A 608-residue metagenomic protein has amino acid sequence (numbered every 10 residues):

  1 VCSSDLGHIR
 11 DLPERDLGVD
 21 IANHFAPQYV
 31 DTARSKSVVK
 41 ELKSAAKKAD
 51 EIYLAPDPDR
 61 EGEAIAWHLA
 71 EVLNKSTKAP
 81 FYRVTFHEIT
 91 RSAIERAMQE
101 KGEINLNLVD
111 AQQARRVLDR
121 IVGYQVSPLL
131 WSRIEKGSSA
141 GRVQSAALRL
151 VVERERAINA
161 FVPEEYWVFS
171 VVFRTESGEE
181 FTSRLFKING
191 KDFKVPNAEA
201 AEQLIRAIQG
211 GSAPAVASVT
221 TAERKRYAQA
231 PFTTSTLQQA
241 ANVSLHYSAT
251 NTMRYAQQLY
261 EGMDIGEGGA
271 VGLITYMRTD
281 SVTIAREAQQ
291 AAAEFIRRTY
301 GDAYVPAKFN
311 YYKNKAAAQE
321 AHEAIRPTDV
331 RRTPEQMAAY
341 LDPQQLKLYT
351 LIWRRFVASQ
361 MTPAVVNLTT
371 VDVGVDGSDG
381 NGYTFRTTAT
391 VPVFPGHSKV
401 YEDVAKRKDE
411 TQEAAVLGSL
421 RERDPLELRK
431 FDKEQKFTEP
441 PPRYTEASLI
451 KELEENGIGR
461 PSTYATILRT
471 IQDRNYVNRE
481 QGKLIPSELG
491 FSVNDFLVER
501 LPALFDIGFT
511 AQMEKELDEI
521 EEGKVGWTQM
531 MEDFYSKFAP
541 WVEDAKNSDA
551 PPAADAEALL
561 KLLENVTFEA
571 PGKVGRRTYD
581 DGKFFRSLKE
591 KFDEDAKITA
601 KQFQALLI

Functional and structural regions predicted by a protein language model:
V1-R116, F186, P196-E199, A405 (+2 more regions): Intrinsically disordered, low-complexity regulatory segments
L6-D11, P58-G62, H87-S92, F173-S177 (+4 more regions): Conserved nucleotide-binding/hydrolysis micro-motifs of P-loop NTPases
G7-D31, A140-E261, A292-A307, N314-A316 (+2 more regions): Long, highly charged, low-complexity internal segments
E41, A45, A64-V72, A93-A97 (+10 more regions): Alpha-helical scaffold elements adjacent to nucleotide-binding pockets in ATP/GTP-utilizing enzyme cores
I89-F173, A222-K225: C-terminal or mid-to-C-terminal helical accessory/interaction module adjacent to the motor/catalytic core
A270-I296, T466-P502: Accessory beta->alpha helical hairpin/"wing" motif in late/C-terminal subdomains of nucleic-acid enzymes
D302-I325, L504-A545: Leucine-rich, amphipathic alpha-helical/linker segments
N547-I608: Charged, low-complexity intrinsically disordered segments and flexible loops
